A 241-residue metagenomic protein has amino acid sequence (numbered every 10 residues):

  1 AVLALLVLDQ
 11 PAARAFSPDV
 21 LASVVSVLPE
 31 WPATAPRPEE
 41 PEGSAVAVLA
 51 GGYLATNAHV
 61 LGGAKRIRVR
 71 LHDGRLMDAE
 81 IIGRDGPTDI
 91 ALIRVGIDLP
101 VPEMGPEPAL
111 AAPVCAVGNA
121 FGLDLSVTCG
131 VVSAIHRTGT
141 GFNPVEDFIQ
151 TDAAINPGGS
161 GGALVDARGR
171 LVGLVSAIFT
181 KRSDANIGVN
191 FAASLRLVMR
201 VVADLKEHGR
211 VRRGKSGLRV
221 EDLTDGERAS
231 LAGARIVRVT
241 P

Functional and structural regions predicted by a protein language model:
A1-D9: Bacterial N-terminal signal peptides
P11-A15, W31-G51, N57, R75-D78 (+4 more regions): A conserved glycine-rich beta-strand in the N-terminal activation segment of trypsin-fold
A22-V27, A45, G52, T56 (+12 more regions): Terminal peptide-recognition signature
V27-E30, V48, I82-R84, E107 (+8 more regions): Residue-level recognition of beta-strand microenvironments
A33-P41, A64-I67, V117-G130, H136-G161 (+1 more regions): Active-site loop architecture of trypsin-fold serine endopeptidases
P41-A45, P100-E107, Q150-V165, V237-P241: Gly/Ser-rich catalytic serine loop of serine hydrolases
L49-S126, G139, P157, M199: Conserved active-site neighborhood of the chymotrypsin/trypsin-like protease fold
A154, D204-P241: PDZ/PDZ-like groove recognition
